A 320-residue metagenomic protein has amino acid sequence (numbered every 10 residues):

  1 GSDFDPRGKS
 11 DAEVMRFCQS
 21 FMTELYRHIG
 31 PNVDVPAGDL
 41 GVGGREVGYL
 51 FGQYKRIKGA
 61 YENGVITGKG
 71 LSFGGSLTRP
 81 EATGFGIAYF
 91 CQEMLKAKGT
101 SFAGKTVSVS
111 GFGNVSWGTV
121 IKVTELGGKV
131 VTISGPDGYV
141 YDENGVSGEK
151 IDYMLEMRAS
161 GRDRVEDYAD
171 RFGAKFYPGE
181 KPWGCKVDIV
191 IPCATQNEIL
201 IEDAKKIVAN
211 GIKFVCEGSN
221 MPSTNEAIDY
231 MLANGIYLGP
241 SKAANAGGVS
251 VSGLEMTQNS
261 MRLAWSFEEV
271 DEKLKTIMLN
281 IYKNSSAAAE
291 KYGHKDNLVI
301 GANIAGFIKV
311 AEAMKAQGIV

Functional and structural regions predicted by a protein language model:
G1-A103: Glycine/serine-rich phosphate-binding loop and adjoining beta1-alpha1 elements at the start of nucleotide-handling
S2, G41-V42, G135-V140, A244-A246 (+1 more regions): Glycine-rich beta-alpha junction loops
K9-S20, G41-R45, Y49, T78 (+17 more regions): Conserved active-site and cofactor/substrate-binding residues in soluble primary-metabolism enzymes
C18-V33, F51-E62, C91-K98, N114 (+8 more regions): Structural signal for hydrophobic packing residues in well-ordered secondary-structure cores of soluble enzyme domains
V33-A37, Y61-V65, V109, T132-G135 (+4 more regions): General beta-strand structural signal in soluble alpha/beta enzymes
T67-K186: Glycine-rich phosphate/diphosphate-binding loop of Rossmann-like nucleotide-binding domains
G138-L238, A243: Rossmann-like adenosine-cofactor binding region
V208-V320: Adenosine-phosphate binding glycine-rich loop
